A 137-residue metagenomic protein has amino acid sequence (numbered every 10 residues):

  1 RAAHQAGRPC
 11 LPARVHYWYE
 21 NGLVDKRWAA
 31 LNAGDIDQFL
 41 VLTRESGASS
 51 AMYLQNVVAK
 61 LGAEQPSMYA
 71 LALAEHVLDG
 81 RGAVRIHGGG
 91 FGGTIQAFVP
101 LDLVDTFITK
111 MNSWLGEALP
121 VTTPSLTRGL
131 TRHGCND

Functional and structural regions predicted by a protein language model:
R1-R85, A97-D137: C-terminal nucleotide
G92-Q96: N-terminal pre-core extensions flanking Radical SAM catalytic domains
